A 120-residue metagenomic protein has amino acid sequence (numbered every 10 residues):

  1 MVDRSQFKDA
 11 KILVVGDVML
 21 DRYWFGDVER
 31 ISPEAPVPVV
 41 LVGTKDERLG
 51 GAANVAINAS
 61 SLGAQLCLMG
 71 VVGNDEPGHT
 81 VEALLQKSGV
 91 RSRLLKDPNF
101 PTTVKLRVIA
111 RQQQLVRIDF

Functional and structural regions predicted by a protein language model:
M1-E29: Positively charged, low-complexity intrinsically disordered leader regions
R4, V37-V104: Substrate-binding N-lobe of the ribokinase-like
A10, A35, V104, Q113: Change "...and in nucleic-acid phosphodiester-cleaving endonucleases..." to "...and in nucleic-acid processing enzymes
L13-V14, C67, K105-R107, R117: Structured core elements
L20-V28, P77-E82, V104-V108, F120: Short acidic, glycine/serine/threonine-rich loops at helix termini
R30-V40, Q114-V116: Short glycine/proline- and charge-enriched loop/turn segments that cap or connect secondary-structure elements
L94-F100, R107-F120: Conserved phosphate-binding/catalytic loop of the ribokinase/pfkB sugar-kinase fold
